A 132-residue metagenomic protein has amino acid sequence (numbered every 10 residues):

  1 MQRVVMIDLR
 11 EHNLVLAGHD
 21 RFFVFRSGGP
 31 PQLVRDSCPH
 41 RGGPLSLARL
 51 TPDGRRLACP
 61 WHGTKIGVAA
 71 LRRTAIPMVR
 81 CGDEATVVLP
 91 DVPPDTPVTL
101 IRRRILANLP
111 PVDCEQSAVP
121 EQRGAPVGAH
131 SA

Functional and structural regions predicted by a protein language model:
M1-P52, G67-A132: N-terminal pre-ligand scaffold of iron-sulfur
C38, C59-H62: Short cysteine clusters
